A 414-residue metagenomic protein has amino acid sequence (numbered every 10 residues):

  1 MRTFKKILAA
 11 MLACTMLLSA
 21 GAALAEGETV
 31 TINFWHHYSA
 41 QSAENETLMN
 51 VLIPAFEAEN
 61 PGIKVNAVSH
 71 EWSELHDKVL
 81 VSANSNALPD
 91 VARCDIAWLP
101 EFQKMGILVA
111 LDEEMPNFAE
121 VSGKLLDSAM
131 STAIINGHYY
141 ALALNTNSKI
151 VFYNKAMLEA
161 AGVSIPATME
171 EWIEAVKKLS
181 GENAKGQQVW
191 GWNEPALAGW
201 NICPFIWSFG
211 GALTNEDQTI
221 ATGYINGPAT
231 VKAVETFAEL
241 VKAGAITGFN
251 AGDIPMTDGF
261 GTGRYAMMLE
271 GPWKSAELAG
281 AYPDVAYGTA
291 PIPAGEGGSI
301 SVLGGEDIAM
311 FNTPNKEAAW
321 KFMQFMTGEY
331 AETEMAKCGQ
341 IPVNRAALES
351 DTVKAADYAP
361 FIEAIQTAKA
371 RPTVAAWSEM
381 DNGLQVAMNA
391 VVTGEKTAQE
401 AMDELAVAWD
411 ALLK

Functional and structural regions predicted by a protein language model:
A9, A22-I107, P116-A119, I165 (+9 more regions): Conserved N-terminal structural module of periplasmic/extracytoplasmic solute-binding proteins
P54, A58-E59, K64, A160-A161 (+8 more regions): Extracytoplasmic/periplasmic substrate-recognition and gating elements
E71, I96-I150, S164, I173 (+5 more regions): Hinge/lid segment of periplasmic solute-binding proteins
D112-L125, S164, E182-K185, G191-W192 (+6 more regions): Short, solvent-exposed loop/beta-turn-alpha elements that line the ligand-binding surface or hinge of extracytoplasmic
K124, S128, P283, Y287-A290 (+2 more regions): Long, aromatic- and glycine/proline-rich binding clefts that accommodate carbohydrate-like moieties
I135-L144, K149, I173-T222, Y265: Extracytoplasmic/periplasmic solute-binding protein
E174-S180, T219-F249: Glycine-centered hinge/linker elements that transmit conformational signals in sensory and ligand-binding systems
